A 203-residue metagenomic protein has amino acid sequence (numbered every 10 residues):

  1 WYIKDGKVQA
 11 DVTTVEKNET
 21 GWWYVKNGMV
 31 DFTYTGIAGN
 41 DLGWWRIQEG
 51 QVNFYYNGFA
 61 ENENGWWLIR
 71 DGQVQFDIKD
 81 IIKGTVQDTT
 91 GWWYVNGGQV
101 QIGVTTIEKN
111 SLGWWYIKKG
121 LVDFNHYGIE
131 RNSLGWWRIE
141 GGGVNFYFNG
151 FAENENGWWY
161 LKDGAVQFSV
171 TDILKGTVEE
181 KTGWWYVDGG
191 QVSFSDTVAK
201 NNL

Functional and structural regions predicted by a protein language model:
W1-L203: Extracellular adhesion/carbohydrate-binding repeat motifs centered on closely spaced tryptophans
